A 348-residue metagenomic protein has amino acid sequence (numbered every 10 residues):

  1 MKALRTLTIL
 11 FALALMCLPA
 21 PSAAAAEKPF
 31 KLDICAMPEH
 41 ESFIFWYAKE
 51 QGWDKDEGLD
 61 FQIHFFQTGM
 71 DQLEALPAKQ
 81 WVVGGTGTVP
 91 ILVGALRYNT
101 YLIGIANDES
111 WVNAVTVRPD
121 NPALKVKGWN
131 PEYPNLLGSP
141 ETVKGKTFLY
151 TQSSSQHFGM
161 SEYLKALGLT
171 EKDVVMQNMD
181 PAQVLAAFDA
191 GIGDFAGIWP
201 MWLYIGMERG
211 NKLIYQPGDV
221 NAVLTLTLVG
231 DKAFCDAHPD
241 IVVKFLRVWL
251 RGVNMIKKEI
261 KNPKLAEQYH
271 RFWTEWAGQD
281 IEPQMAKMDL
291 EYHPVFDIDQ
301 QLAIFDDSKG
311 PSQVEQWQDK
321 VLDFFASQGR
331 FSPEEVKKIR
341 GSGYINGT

Functional and structural regions predicted by a protein language model:
M1-I9: Bacterial N-terminal signal peptides that target proteins for export
T8-P19: Bacterial N-terminal signal peptides
A20-A25: Sec/Tat signal peptide C-region and signal peptidase I cleavage site
A26-T170, V175-N178, D194-P200, Q216-P217 (+1 more regions): Short, glycine-/small- and polar/acidic-enriched structural segments that line small-molecule recognition paths
F43-W46, Q51-G52, E74, A78 (+12 more regions): Solvent-exposed, polar/charged alpha-helical surfaces in well-ordered, non-transmembrane soluble domains, broadly
Q183-G278: Pocket-lining segment of extracytoplasmic ligand-binding domains
A237-R330: Secondary-structure end/capping motifs
V321-T348: Long, low-complexity C-terminal extensions of enzymes
